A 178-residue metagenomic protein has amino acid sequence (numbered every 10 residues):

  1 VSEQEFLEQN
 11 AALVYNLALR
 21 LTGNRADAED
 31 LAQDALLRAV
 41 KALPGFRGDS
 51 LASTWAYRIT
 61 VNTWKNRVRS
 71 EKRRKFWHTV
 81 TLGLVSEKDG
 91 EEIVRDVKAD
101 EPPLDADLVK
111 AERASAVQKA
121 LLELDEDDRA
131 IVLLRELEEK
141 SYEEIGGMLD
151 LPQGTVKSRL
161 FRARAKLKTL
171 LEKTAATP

Functional and structural regions predicted by a protein language model:
V1-N16, A26-E29, V40: A short, charge-rich alpha-helical start-of-domain segment used by transcription regulators
N16, D30-L37, S50-N62: Structural recognition of an alpha-helix C-terminal capping motif at a helix-to-coil junction
G23-N24, D49: Short loop-to-helix capping motifs
G45-R47, V61-G90, K110, K173: Arg/Lys-rich amphipathic alpha helix in sigma70-family domain 2
G48, R69-K72, L124, S158-R159 (+1 more regions): Short, Lys/Arg-enriched C-terminal cap helix and immediately downstream tail that follows
S86-L122: Acidic, proline/glycine-rich intrinsically disordered inter-domain spacer in sigma factors
Q118-T155, T169: Helix-turn-helix DNA-binding module
